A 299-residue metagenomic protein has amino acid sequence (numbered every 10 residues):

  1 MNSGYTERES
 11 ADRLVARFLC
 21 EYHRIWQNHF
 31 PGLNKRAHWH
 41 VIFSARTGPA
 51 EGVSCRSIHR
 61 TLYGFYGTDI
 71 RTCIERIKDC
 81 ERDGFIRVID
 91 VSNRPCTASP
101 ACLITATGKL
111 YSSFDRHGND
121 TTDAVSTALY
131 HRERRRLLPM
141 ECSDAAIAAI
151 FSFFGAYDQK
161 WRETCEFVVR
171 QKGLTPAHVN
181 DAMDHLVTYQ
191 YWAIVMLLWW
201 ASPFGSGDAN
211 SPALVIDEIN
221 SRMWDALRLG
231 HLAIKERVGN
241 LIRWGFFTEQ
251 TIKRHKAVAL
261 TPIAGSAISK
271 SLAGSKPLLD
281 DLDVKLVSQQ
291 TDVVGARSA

Functional and structural regions predicted by a protein language model:
M1-N28, V125-A182: Long, low-complexity, charged/polar intrinsically disordered regions in eukaryotic proteins
V15-I42, Q171-S206: Short alpha-helical segments that sit at the start of domains
E51-G64, G205-R222: Short acidic, hydrophobic short linear motifs in intrinsically disordered regions
G67-R82, L227-R243: Short amphipathic alpha-helical interaction segments
E81-S92, I242-I252: A short, conserved structural fragment
D90-S113, Q250-S271: Accessory beta->alpha helical hairpin/"wing" motif in late/C-terminal subdomains of nucleic-acid enzymes
G108-L137, I263-G295: Short, amphipathic alpha-helical interaction segments positioned at domain boundaries
A193, F204-P212, I216, I234 (+4 more regions): Electrostatic interaction modules used in gene-expression and signaling proteins
